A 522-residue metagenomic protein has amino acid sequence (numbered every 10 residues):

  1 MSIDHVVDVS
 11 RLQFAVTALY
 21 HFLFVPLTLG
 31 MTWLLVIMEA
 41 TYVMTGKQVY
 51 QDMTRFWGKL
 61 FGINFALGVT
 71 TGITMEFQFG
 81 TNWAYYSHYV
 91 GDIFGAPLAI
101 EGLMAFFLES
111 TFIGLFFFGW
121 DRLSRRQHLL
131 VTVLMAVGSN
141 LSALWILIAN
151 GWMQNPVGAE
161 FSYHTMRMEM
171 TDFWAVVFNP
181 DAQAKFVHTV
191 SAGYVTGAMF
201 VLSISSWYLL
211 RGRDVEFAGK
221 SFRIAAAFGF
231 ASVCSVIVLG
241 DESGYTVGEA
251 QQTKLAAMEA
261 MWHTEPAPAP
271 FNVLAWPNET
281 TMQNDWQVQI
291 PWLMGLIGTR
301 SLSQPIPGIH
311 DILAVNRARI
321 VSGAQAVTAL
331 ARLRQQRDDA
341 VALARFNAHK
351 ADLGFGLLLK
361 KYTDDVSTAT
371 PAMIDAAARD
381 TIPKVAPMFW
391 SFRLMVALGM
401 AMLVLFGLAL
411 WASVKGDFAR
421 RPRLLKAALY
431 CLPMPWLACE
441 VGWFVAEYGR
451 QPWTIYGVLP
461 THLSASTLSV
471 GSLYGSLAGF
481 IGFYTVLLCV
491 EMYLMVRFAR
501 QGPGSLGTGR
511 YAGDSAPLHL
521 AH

Functional and structural regions predicted by a protein language model:
M1-L19, G46-M53, F77-A99, G151-V187 (+7 more regions): Membrane-interface interhelical loops and short amphipathic "cap" helices that link adjacent transmembrane segments
S2-M44, D52-F56, N64-G68: N-terminal signal-anchor module of multipass membrane proteins
V25-L34, M104-F112, G193-S203, L394-L410 (+1 more regions): Hydrophobic alpha-helical transmembrane segments
T45-I63, Y89-G95, A99, G119-V137 (+2 more regions): Membrane-interfacial loop-to-helix junctions in multi-pass inner-membrane proteins
G62-T71, L134-P156, G229-G240, N347 (+1 more regions): Hydrophobic alpha-helical membrane-insertion segments
N64-L134, G151, Y448-P452: Membrane-interface helix-loop-helix modules in multi-pass inner-membrane proteins
G114-R122, Q127-V133, L144-M153, F173 (+2 more regions): Internal alpha-helical transmembrane segments
D380-W443, G471-F498, A521: C-terminal substrate/ligand-recognition segments
